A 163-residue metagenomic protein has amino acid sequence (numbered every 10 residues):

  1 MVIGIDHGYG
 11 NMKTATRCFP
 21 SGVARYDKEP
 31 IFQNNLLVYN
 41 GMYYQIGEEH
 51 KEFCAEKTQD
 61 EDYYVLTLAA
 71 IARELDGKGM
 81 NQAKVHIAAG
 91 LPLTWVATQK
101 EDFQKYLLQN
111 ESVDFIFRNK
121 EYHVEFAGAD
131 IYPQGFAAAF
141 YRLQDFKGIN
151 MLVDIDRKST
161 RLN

Functional and structural regions predicted by a protein language model:
M1-L152: Nucleotide/phosphate-binding catalytic cleft detector across ATP-hydrolyzing and phosphate-transferring enzymes
V153-R157: Active-site-proximal alpha-helical scaffolds that flank and shape metal-associated catalytic sites
T160-N163: Conserved small/polar residues in nucleotide/adenosyl-binding loops
